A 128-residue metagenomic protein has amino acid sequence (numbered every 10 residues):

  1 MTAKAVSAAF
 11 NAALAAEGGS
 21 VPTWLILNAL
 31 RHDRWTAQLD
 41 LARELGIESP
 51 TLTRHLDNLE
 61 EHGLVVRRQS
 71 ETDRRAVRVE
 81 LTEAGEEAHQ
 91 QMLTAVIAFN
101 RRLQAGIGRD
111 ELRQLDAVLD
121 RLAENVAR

Functional and structural regions predicted by a protein language model:
M1-K4, A15-G18, A76-R78, M92: Short amphipathic alpha-helical segments, especially helix-boundary/capping motifs
K4-T51, H62: N-terminal helix-turn-helix DNA-binding core of bacterial DNA-binding proteins
W35, L39, D57-D120: Charged, amphipathic alpha-helical coiled-coil/dimerization segments
E124-R128: Short, charged, intrinsically disordered terminal tails
